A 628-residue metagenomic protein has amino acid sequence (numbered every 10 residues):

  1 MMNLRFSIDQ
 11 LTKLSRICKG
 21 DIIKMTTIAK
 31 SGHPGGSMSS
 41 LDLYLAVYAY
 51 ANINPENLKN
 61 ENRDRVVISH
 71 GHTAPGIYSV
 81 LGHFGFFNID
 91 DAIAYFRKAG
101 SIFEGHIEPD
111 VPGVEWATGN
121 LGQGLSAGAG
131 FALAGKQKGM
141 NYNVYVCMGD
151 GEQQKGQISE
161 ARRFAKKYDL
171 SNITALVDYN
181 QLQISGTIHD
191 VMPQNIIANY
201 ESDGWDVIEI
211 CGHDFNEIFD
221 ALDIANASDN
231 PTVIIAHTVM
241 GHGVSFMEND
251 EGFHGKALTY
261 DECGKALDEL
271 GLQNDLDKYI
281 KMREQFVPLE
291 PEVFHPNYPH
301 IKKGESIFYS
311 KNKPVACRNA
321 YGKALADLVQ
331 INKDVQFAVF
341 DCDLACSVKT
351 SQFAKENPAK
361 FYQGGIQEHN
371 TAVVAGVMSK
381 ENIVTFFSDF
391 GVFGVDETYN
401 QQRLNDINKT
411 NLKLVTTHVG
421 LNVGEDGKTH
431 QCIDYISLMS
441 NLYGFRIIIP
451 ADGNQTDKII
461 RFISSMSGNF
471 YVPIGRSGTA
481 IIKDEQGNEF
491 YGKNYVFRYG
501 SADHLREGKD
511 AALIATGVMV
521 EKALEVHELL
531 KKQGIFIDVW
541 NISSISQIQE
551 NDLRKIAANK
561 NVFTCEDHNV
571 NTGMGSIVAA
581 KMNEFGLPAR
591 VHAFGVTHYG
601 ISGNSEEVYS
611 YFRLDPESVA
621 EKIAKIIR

Functional and structural regions predicted by a protein language model:
M1-Y145, E209, K278-P473, G478-T479 (+3 more regions): Thiamine diphosphate
T12, I89, K98-V114, L121-Q123 (+9 more regions): Thiamine diphosphate
S69, C147, L176, F340 (+3 more regions): Short hydrophobic segments within beta-strands
G149-E152, G365: Conserved acidic functional residues
D150, D178, D343, D452 (+1 more regions): Acidic active-site catalytic centers that drive phospho-/nucleotidyl reactions and related ester hydrolyses
G151, N405, F563: Alpha-helical transition-metal enzyme core signature, strongest for iron centers
G151-Q157, D214-F219, F393, P450-D457 (+1 more regions): Active-site glycine- and acidic-residue-rich loops that bind and position anionic ligands or nucleotide-like cofactors
